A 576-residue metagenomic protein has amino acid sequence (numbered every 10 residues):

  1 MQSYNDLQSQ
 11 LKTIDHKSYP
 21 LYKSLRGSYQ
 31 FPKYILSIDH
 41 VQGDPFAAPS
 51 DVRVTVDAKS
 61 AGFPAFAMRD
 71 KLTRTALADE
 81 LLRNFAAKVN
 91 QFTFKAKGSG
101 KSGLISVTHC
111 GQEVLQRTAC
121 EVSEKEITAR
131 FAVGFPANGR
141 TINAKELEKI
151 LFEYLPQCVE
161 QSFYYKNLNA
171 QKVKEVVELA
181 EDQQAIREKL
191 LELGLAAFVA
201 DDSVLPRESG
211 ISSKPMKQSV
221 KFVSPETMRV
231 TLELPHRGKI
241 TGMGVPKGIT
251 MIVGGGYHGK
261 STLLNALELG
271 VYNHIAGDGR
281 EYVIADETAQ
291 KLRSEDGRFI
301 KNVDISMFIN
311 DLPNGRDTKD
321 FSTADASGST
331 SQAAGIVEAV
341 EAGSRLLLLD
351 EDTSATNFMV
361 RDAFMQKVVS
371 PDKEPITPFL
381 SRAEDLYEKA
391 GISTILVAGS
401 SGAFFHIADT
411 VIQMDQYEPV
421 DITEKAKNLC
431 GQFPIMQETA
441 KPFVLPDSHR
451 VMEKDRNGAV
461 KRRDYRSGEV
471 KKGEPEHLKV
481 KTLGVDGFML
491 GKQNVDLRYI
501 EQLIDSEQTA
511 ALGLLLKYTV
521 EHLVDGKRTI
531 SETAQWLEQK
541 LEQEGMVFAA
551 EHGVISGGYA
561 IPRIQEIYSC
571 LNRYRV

Functional and structural regions predicted by a protein language model:
M1-G194, L205: N-terminal accessory targeting/assembly segments
N143, R298, F308-S329, R361-I376: Flexible beta-alpha connector loops of hexameric P-loop NTPases
L191-L195, D201, Y257, L264-E295 (+2 more regions): Carboxylate/His-rich catalytic cores and anion/metal-binding grooves
P206-T241, A276, I284-A289, R293-I300 (+1 more regions): N-terminal pre-Walker A segment at the start of P-loop NTPase domains
I240-Y272: Glycine-rich phosphate-binding P-loop
S327-A339: Conserved alpha-helical scaffold flanking the Walker A/P-loop in AAA+ ATPase domains
A339-A383, Y387-E388, S400-H406, T410-K427: Conserved P-loop NTPase nucleotide-binding/switch module
E388-G391, V397-V576: Conserved NTP phosphate-binding and transfer environment spanning the P-loop NTPase/kinase superfamily
